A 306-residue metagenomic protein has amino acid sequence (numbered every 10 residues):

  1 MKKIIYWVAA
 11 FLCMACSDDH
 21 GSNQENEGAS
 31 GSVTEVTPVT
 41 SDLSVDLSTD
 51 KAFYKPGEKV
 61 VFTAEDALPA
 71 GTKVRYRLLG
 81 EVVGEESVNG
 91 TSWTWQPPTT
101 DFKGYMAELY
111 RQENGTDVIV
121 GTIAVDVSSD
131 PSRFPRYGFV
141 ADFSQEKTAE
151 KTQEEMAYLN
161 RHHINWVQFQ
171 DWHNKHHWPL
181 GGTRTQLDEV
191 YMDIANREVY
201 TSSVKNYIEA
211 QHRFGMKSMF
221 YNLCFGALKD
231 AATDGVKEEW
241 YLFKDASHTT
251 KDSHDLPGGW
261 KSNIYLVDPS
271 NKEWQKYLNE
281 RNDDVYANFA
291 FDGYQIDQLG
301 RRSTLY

Functional and structural regions predicted by a protein language model:
K2-V8: Sec-dependent signal peptide recognition, specifically the positively charged N-region followed immediately by
C13-D42: Bacterial Sec-dependent N-terminal signal peptides
V36-D130: Beta-strand-enriched, solvent-exposed domains that form extended recognition/catalytic surfaces
V120-K175: An acidic-aromatic substrate-binding cleft motif
S129-A149, F220-F289: Active-site-adjacent "subsite" loops/lids of carbohydrate-active enzymes
H163-N165, H212-M216, A290-D292: Short, well-ordered coil/turn segments that N-cap beta-strands
N174-L223: Aromatic-lined substrate-binding rim segments of carbohydrate-active enzymes
N174-Q186, L228, D234-V236, F291-Y306: Active-site-proximal loop/short-helix segments that contain or immediately flank catalytic acid/base residue(s)
